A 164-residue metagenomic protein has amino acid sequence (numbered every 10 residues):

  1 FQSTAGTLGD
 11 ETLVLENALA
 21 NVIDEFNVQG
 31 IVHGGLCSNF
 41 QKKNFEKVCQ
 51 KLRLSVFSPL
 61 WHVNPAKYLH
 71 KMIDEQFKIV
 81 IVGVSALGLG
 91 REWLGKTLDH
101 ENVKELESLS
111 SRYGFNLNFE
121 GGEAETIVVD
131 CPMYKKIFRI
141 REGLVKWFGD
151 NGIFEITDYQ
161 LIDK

Functional and structural regions predicted by a protein language model:
F1-K164: Nucleotide-activated chemistry modules centered on ATP-dependent adenylation/adenylyltransferase
